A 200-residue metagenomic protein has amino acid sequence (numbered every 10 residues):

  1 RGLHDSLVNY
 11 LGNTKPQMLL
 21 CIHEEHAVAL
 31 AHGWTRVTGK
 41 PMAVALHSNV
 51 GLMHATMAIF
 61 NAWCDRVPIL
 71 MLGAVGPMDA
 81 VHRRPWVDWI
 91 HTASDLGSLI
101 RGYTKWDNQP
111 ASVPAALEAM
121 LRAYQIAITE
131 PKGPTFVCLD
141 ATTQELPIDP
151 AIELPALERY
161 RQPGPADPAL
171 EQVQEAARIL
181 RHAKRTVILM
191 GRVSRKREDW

Functional and structural regions predicted by a protein language model:
R1-W200: N-terminal alpha/beta PP-like core and its mobile active-site loop of ThDP/TPP-dependent enzymes
